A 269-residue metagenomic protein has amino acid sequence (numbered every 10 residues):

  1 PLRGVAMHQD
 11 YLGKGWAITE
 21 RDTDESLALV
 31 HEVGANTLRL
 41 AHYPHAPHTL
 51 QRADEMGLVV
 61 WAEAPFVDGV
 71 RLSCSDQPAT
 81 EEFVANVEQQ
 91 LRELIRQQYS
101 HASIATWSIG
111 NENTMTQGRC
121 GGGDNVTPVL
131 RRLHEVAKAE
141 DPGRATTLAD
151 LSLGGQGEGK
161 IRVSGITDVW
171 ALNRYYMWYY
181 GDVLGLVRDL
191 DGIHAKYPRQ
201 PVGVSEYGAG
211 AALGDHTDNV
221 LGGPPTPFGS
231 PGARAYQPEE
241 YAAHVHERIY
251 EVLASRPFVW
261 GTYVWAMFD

Functional and structural regions predicted by a protein language model:
P1, H31, S103-W107, Q117-C120 (+3 more regions): Substrate-binding clefts and catalytic carboxylate motifs of secreted carbohydrate-active enzymes
P1-T116, G122-R131, T146-T147, W170 (+4 more regions): Active-site-adjacent substrate/metal-binding segments within catalytic domains of carbohydrate-active enzymes
G13-G15, G154-E158: A short, acidic/glycine-rich surface segment
R96, G157-K160: Switch/coupling sub-region of P-loop NTPases
